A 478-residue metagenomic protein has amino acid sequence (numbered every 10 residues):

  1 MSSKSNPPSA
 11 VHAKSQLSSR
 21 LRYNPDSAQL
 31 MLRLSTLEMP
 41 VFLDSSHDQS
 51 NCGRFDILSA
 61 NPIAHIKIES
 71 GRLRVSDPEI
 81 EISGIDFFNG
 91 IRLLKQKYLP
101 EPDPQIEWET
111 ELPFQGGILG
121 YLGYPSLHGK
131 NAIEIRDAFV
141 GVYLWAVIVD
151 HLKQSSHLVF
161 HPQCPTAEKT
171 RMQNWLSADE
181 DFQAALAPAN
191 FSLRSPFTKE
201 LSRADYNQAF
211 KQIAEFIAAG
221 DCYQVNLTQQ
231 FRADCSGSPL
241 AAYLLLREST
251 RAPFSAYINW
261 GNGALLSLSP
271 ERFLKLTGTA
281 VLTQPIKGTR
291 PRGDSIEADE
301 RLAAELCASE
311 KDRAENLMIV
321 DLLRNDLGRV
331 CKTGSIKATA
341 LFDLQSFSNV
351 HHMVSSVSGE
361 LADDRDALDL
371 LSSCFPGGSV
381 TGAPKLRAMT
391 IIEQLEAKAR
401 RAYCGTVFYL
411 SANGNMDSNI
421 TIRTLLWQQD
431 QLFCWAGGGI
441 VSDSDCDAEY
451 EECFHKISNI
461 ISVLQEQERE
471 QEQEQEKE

Functional and structural regions predicted by a protein language model:
M1-E478: Extended alpha-helical targeting/anchoring segments, especially N-terminal organellar/secretory targeting helices
